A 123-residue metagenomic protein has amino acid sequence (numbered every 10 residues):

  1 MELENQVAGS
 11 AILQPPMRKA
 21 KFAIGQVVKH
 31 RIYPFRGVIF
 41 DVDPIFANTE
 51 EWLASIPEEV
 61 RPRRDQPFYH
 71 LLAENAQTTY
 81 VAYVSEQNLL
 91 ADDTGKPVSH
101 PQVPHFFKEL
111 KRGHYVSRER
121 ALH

Functional and structural regions predicted by a protein language model:
M1-V27, Y33-R36, D43-F46, R118-H123: Mixed-charge, Lys/Arg-rich low-complexity intrinsically disordered regions
E4-V7, R61-H123: Intrinsically disordered, low-complexity, charged/polar segments
F40-D41, E50: Short, glycine/acidic-enriched capping/hinge loops at junctions between secondary-structure elements
D41-D43, A73: Residue-level signal for short segments within beta-strands and strand-turn junctions of well-structured beta-sheet
F46-S55: Short, solvent-exposed secondary-structure boundary/capping segments
